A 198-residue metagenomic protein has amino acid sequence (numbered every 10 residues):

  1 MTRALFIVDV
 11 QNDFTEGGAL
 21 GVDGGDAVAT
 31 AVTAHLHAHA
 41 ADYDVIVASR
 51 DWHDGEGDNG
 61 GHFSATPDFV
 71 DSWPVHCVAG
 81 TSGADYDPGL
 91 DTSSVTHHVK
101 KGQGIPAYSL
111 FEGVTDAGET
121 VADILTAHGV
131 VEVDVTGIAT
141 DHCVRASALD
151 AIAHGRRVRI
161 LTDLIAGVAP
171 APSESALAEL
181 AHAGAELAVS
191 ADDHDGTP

Functional and structural regions predicted by a protein language model:
M1-L5: Extreme N-terminal starter segment of soluble prokaryotic enzymes
V8, R50, T162: Active-site flanking residues adjacent to catalytic metal/cofactor-binding acidic residues
N12, D54, A166: Short, glycine/acidic-enriched loop or turn micro-motifs at the edges of active sites
G18-G25, E112-V114: Short glycine-enriched, charge-decorated loop/helix-capping segments at active-site entrances that position
T30-E132: Active-site alpha/beta core segments
H35-L36, H142-A153: Histidine-anchored nucleotide/phosphate-binding helix
P74, G83-H97, P170-P198: Structural recognition of alpha->loop->beta junctions
D134-G137, R156-P170: A short glycine-rich beta-strand->turn/loop micro-motif centered on a GG-aromatic cluster
